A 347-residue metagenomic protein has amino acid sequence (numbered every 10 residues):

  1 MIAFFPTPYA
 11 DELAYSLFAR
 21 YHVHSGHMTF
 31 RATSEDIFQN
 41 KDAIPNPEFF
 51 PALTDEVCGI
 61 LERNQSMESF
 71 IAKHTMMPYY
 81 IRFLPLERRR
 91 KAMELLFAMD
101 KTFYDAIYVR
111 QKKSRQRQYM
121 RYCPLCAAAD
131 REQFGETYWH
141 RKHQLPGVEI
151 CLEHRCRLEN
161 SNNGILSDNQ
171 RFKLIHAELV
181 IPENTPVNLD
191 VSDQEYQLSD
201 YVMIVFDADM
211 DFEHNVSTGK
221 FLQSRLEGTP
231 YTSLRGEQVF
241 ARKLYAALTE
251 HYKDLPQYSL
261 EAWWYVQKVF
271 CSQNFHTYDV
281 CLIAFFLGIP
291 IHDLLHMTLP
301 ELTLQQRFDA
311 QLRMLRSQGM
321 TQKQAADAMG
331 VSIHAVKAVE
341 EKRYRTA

Functional and structural regions predicted by a protein language model:
M1-A347: Basic, alpha-helical nucleic-acid-binding regions used in initiation and control of genome expression
